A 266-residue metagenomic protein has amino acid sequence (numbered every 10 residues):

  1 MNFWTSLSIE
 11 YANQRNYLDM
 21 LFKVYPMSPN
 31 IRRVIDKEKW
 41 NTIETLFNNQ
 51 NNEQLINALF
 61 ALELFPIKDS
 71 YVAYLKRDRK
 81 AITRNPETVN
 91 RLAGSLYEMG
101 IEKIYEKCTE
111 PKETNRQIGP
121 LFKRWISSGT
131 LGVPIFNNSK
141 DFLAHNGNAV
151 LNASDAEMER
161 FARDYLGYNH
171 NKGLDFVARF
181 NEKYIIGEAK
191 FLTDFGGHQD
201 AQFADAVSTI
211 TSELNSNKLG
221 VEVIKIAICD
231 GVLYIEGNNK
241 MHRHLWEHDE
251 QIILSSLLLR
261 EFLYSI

Functional and structural regions predicted by a protein language model:
M1-L121: Nuclease-adjacent, charged terminal/linker segments that flank catalytic cores
E98-Y105, E182-K190: Glycine-rich, often proline-containing surface loops adjacent to acidic residues and nearby aromatics that form
E106-A153: Solvent-exposed, charged helical/coil patches that constitute nucleic-acid or partner-interaction surfaces
E113, Q117, N169-K172, G197-S208: Short, well-structured alpha-helical interface segments that form or flank functional binding sites
K140-F180: Active-site metal-binding core of divalent-cation-utilizing nuclease and nuclease-like domains
F176-A178, I185-T193, A206: Conserved catalytic cores of phosphodiester-cleaving nucleases, focusing on short active-site segments
F191-G237: Catalytic cores of nucleic-acid endonucleases
E222-I266: Domain-level recognition of nuclease-like catalytic cores that cleave nucleotide substrates
